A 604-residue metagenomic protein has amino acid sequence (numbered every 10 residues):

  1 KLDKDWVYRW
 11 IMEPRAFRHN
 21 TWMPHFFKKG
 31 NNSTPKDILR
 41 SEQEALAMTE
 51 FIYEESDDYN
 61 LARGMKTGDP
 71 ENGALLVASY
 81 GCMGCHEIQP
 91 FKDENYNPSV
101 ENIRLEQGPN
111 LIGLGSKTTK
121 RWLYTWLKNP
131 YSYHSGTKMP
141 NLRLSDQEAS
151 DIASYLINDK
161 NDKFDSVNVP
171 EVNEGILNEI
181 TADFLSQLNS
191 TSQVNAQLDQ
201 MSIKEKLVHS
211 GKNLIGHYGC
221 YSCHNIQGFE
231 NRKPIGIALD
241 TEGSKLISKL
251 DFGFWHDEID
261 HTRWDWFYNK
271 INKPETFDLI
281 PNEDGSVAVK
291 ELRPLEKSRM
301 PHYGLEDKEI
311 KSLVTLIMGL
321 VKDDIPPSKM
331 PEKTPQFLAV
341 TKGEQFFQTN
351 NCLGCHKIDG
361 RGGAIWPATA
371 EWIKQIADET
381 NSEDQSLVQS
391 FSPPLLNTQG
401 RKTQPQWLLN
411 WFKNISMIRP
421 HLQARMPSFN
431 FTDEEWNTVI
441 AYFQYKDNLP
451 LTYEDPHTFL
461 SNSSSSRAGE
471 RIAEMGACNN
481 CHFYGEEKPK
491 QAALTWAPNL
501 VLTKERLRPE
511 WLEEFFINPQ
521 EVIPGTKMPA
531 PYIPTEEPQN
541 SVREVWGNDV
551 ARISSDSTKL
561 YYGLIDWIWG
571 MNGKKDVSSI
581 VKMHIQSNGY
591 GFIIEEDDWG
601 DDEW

Functional and structural regions predicted by a protein language model:
K1-S56, D93-F164, E179-D199, E205-K206 (+3 more regions): Extracytoplasmic electron-transfer domains, predominantly the class I c-type cytochrome c fold
F27-G30, V172, T458-L460, Y532-E536 (+1 more regions): Juxtamembrane/interface motifs at transmembrane-helix termini
L46, K66, E71, L338-T341 (+5 more regions): C-terminal non-catalytic scaffold/interaction domains in large multidomain proteins
Y53-A78, D162-I215, L320-Q348, G362-G363 (+2 more regions): Electrostatic cytochrome c docking/interface patches
A78-G84, Q89, K138, E148 (+13 more regions): Short pre-active-site segment immediately N-terminal to redox-active cysteine/selenocysteine motifs in thiol-based
S150-F184, K204-E205, H209-S210, K413 (+1 more regions): N-terminal export/targeting leaders of redox proteins
D324, G343, Y445, P450 (+1 more regions): In a subset of proteins, long, contiguous C-terminal domains/tails are tracked
